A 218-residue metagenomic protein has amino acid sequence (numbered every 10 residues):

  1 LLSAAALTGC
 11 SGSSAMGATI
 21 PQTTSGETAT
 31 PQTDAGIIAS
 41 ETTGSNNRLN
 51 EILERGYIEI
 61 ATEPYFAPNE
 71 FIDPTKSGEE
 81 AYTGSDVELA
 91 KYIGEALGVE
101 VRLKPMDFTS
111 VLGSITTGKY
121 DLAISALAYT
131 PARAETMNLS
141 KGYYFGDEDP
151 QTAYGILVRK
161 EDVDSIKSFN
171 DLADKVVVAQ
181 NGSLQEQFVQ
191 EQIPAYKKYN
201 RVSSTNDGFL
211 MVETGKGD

Functional and structural regions predicted by a protein language model:
L1-S3: Sec-dependent N-terminal signal peptides
A6-G9: C-terminal motif of bacterial Sec signal peptides marking the signal peptidase cleavage site
S11-S14: Bacterial signal peptide processing site
A18-T24, T28-Q32: Ser/Thr-rich, Proline-interspersed low-complexity disordered segments
G26, D34, I38-L127: Extracytoplasmic small-molecule ligand-binding "clamshell" domains of the periplasmic binding protein/Venus flytrap
E59, P64-A67, E79-E95, L127 (+1 more regions): Bilobed "Venus flytrap"/periplasmic-binding protein-like clamshell domains and structurally analogous long
E95, E100-D171: Acidic, polar ligand-binding/catalytic clefts
